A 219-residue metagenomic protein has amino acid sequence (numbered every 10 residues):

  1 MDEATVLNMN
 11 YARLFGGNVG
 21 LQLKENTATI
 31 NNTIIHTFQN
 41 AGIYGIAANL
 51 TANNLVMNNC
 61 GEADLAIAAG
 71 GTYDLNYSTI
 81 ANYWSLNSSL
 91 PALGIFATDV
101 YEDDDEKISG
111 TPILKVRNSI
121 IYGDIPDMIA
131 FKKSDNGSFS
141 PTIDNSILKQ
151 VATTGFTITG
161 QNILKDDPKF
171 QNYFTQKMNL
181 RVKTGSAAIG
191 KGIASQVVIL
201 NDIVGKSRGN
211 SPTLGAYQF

Functional and structural regions predicted by a protein language model:
M1-N58: Right-handed parallel beta-helix
N54-R181: Predominantly extracellular beta-rich ligand-binding scaffolds that present long acidic/polar faces for carbohydrate
K177-M178, K183-F219: Surface beta-loop-beta hairpin patches that serve as ligand-binding interfaces in beta-rich domains
